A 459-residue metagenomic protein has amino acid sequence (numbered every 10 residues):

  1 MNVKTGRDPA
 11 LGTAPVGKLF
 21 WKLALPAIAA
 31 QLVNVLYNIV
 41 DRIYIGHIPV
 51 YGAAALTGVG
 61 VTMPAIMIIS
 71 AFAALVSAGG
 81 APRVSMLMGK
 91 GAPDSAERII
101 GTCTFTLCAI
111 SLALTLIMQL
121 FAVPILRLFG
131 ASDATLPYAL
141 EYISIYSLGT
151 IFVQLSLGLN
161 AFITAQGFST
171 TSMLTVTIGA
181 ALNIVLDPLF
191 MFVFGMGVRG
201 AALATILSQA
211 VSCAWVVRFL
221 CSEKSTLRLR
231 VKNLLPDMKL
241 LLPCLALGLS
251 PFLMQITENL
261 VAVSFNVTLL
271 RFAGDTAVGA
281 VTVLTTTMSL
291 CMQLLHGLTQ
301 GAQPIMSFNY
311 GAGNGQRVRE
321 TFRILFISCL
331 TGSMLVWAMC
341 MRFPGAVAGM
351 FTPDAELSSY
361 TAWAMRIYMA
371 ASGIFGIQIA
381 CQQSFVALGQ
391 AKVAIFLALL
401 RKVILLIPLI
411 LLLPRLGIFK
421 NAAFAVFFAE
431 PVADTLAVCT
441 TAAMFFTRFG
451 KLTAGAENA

Functional and structural regions predicted by a protein language model:
M1-P26, V84-I151, V193-L249, M306-A371 (+1 more regions): Short alpha-helical transmembrane segments in multi-pass integral membrane proteins
L11-Y51, P64-G79, R83, C108-T115 (+5 more regions): N-terminal transmembrane alpha-helices
K22-D41, I145, G179, S208-S212 (+3 more regions): Transmembrane helical elements of multi-pass membrane transporters/channels
L32, L36-T57, L126-D133, L189-M196 (+5 more regions): Helix-terminus/linker motif at the lipid-water interface of multi-pass membrane proteins
N34, N38-I45, S70-S77, A81 (+18 more regions): Alpha-helical transmembrane segments and their lipid-water interface positions in multi-pass membrane proteins
A53-P64, A139-I143, A202, A273-L290 (+2 more regions): Small-residue hotspots at the loop-to-helix junctions and early N-terminal turns of transmembrane alpha-helices
L56-L116, V153-S172, A280-A338, R342-P344 (+1 more regions): Small-residue-rich hydrophobic transmembrane alpha-helices
S77, Y146-T164, S172-A180, A201-A214 (+4 more regions): Short runs within selected transmembrane alpha-helices of multi-pass transporters and secretion channels
